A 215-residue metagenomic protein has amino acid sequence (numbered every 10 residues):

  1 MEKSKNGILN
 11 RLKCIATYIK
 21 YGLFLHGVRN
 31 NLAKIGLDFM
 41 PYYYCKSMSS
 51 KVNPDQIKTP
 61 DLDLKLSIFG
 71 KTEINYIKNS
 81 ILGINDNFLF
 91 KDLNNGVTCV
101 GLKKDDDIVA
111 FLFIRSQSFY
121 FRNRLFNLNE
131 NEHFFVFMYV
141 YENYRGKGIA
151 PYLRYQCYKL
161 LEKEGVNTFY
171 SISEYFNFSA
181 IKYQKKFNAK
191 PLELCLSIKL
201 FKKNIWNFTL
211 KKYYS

Functional and structural regions predicted by a protein language model:
M1-G70, D86-N87: Acyl-donor-binding surface of acyltransferase catalytic domains
K3, G7-N10, F113-E132, S197-I205: Conserved donor-binding loop and adjoining core beta-sheet/short helix segment in diverse acyl/aminoacyl transferases
Y42-C45, K190-N204: Conserved catalytic-core motifs of GNAT/GCN5-like acyltransferases
I68-G70, S80-E142: A conserved beta-strand-loop-helix scaffold within acyl/acetyltransferase catalytic domains
F137-V140, G146-K163, K182-K186: Conserved acetyl-CoA-binding loop-helix of GNAT-fold acetyltransferases
L161-S173: Conserved GNAT acetyl-CoA-binding A-motif
Y175-L194: Conserved active-site alpha-helix within GNAT-family acetyltransferase domains
K185-K186, W206-L210: Short low-complexity, flexible loop/linker segments enriched in glycine and/or proline with clustered acidic
